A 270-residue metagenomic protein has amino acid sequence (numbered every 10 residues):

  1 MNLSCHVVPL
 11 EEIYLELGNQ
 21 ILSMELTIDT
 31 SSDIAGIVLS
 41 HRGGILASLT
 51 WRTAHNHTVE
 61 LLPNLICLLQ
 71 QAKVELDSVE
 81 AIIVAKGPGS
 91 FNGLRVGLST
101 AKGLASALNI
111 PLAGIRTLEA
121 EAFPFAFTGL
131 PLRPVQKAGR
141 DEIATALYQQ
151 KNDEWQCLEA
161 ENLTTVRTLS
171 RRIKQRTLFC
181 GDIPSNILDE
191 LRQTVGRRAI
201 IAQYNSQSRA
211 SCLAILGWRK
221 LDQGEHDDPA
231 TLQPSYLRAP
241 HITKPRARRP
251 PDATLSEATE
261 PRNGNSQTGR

Functional and structural regions predicted by a protein language model:
L15-Q20, G44, N56, P111-Q207 (+3 more regions): Surface "functional belts" at beta-alpha junctions
I21-P88, R270: N-terminal beta-alpha supersecondary unit
R52-E60, F91, R95, S99 (+4 more regions): Residues at secondary-structure transition points
I83-G114: DPxDG-like acidic metal-binding loop motif
Q203-S235: Glycine-rich phosphate-binding/hydrolytic loop that grips phosphoryl groups
